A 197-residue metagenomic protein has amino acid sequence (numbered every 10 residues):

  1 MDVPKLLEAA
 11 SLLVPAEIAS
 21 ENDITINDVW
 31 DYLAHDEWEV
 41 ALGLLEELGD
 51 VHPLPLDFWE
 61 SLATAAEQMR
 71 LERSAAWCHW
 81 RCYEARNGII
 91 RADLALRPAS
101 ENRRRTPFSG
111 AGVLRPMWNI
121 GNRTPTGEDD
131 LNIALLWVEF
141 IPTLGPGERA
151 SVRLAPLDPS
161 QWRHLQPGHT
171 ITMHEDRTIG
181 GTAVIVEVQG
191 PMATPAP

Functional and structural regions predicted by a protein language model:
M1-G88: C-terminal-biased regions
A85-P197: C-terminal effector/interaction modules appended to NTPase cores
